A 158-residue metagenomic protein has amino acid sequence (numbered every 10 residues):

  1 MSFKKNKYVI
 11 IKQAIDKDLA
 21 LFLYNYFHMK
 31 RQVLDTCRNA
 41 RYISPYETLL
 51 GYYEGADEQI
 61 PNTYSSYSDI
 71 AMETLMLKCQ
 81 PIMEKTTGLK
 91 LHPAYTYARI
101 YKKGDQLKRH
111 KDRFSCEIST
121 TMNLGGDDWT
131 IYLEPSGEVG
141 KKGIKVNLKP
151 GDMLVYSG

Functional and structural regions predicted by a protein language model:
M1-T87: Non-heme Fe(II)/2-oxoglutarate
I10-I11, H92-P93, Y132, V155-Y156: A structural signal for short, well-ordered beta-strand segments and their strand-loop junctions that often border
K78-I82, Y97, S119: Generic beta-strand or strand-like secondary-structure segments
G88-Y97: A short coil-to-beta-strand element that immediately follows conserved catalytic motifs
I100: Conserved active-site beta-strand element of glycosyltransferases/polysaccharide synthases
K103-G158: Catalytic core of non-heme Fe(II) oxygenases with the double-stranded beta-helix
